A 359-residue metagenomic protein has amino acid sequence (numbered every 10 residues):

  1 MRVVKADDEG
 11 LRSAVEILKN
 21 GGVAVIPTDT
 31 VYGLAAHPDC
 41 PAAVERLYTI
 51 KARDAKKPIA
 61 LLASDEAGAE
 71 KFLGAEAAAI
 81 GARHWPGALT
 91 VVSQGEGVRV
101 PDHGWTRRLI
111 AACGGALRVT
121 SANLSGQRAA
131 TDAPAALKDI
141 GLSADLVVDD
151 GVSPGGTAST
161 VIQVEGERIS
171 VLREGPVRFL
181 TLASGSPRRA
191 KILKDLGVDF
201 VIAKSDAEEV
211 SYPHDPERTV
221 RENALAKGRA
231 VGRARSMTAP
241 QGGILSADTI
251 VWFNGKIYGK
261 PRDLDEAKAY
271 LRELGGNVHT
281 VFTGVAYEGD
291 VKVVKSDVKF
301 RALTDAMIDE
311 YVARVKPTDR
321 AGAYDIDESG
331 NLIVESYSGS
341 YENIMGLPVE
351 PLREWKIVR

Functional and structural regions predicted by a protein language model:
M1-F179, D199, L245, V251 (+6 more regions): Active-site-adjacent structural elements in enzyme catalytic cores
V4, V98, V161, V171-L172 (+5 more regions): Short clusters of hydrophobic/aromatic residues that line enzyme substrate/ligand-binding pockets
S13, V23, P38-A60, S64-E66 (+5 more regions): N-terminal polybasic phosphate/anion-binding patch
R107, A111-C113, I140-S143, V152-G156 (+1 more regions): Active-site oxyanion/phosphate-handling segment shared across diverse enzymes
S121, S125, S159, S184-S186 (+2 more regions): Short linear Ser/Thr-Pro motifs
A224, A267, I344: Conserved anionic group-binding/transfer micro-motifs
P240-D265, A269: GST-like domain detector, emphasizing the conserved glutathione-binding G-site in the N-terminal thioredoxin-like
T283-V285: Pore-domain transmembrane helices of cation channels
